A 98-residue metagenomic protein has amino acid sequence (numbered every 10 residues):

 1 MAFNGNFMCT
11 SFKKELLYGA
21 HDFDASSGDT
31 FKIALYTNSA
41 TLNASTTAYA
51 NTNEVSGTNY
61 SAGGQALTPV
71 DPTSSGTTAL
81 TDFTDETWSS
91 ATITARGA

Functional and structural regions predicted by a protein language model:
M1-G97: Small cysteine-rich, disulfide-bonded extracellular modules of the LU/uPAR three-finger superfamily and closely related
